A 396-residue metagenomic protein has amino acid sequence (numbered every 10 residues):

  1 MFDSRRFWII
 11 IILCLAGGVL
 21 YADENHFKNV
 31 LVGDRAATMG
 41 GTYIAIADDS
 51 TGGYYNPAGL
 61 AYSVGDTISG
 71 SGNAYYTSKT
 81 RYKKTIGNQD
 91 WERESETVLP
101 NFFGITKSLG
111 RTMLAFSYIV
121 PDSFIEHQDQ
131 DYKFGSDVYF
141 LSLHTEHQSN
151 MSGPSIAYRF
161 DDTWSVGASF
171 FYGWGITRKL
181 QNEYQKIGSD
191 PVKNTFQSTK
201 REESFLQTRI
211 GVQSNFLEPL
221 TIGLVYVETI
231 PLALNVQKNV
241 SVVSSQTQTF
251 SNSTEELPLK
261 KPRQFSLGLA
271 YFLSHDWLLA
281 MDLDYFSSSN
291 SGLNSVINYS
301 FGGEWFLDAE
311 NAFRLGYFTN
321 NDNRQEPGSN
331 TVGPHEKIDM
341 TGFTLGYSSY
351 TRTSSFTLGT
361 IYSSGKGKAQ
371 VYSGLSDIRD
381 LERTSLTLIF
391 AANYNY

Functional and structural regions predicted by a protein language model:
M1-W8: Bacterial N-terminal signal peptides that target proteins for export
I9-G17: Bacterial N-terminal signal peptides
G18-A22: Bacterial Sec-dependent signal peptides at the C-terminal "C-region" and cleavage site
D23-A37, I86, W91, T97-Y396: Outer-membrane beta-barrel porins/channels
K28-Y43, A61-S78: Transmembrane beta-strand segments of Gram-negative outer membrane beta-barrel proteins
G41-I46, Y76-E96: Surface-exposed strand-loop-strand hairpins of Gram-negative outer-membrane beta-barrel proteins
I44-A47, T51-D66, I105-R111: Outer-membrane beta-barrel pore proteins
P57, G72, Y118: Residues immediately flanking
